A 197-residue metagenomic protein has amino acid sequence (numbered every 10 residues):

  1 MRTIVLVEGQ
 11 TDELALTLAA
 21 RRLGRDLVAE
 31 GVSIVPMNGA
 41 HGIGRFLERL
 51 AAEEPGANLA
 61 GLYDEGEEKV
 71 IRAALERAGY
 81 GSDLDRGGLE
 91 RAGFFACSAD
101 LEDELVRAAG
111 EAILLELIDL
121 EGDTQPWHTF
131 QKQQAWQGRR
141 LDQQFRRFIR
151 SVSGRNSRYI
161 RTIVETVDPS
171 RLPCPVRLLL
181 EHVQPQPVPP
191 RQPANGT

Functional and structural regions predicted by a protein language model:
M1-A60: RecA-like P-loop NTPase motor core
T11-D12, E67, L101: Alpha-helix capping/helix-boundary segments
A40, G66-V70: Short acidic, S/G/P-rich loop/turn micro-motifs used as interaction or catalytic elements
A57, Y63-D64, F94: Gram-negative outer-membrane assembly/targeting C-terminal domains
L62-G66, S98-A99: Short loop/turn segments at strand-loop or loop-helix junctions that form parts of catalytic or ligand-binding pockets
I71-Q143: Activity-critical C-terminal alpha-helical subdomain
L141-T197: Charged phosphate-binding loop/patch that engages nucleotide di/tri-phosphates or the phosphate backbone of nucleic
